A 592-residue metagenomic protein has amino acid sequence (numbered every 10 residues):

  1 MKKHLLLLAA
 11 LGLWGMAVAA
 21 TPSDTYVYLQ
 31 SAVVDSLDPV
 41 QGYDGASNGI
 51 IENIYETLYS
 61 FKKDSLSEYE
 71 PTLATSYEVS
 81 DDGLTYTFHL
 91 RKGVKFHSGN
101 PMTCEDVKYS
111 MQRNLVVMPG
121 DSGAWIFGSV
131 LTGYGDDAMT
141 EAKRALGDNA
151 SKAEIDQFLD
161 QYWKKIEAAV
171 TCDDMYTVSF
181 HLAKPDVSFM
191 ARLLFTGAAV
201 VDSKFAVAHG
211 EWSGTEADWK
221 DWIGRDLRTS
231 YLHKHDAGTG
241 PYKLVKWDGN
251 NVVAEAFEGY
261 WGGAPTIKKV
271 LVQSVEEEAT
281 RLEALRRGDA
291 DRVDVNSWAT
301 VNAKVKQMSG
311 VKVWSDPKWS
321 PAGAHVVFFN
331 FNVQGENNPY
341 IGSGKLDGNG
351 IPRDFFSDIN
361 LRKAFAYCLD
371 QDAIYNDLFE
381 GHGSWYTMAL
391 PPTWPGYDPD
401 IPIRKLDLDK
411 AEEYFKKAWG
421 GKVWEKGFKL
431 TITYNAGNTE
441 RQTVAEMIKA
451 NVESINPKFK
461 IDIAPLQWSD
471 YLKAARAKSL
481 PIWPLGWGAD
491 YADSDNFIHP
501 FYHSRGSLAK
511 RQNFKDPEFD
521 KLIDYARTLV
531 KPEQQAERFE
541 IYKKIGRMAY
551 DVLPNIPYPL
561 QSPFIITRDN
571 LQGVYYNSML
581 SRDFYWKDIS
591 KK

Functional and structural regions predicted by a protein language model:
M1-H4: Positively charged n-region of N-terminal signal peptides that target proteins for export
L8-G15: Bacterial N-terminal signal peptides
A17-A20: Boundary at the C-terminal end of the N-terminal hydrophobic targeting segment
L29-D81, A237-G238: N-terminal lobe/hinge region of extracytoplasmic solute-binding protein
K62-K63, Q157, Q161-E167, T171 (+6 more regions): Gly/Pro-rich hinge or "lid" segments in bacterial periplasmic/extracellular proteins
K63, R91-D121, D156, H181 (+5 more regions): Extracytoplasmic/periplasmic ligand-capture domains
S65-K95, P119-E216, G573: Surface-exposed ligand-recognition segments of extracellular binding domains, strongest in the long/variable loop
I565-K592: Long beta-strand-rich cores associated with HINT superfamily self-processing modules
